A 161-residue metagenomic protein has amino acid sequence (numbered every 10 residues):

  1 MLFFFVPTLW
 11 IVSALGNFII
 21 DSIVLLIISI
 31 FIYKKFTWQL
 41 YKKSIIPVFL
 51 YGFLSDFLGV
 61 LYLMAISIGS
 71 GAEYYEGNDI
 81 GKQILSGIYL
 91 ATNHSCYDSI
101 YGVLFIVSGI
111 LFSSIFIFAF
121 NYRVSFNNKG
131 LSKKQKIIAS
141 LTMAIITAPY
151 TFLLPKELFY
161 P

Functional and structural regions predicted by a protein language model:
M1-P161: Juxtamembrane/disordered regions of integral membrane proteins
